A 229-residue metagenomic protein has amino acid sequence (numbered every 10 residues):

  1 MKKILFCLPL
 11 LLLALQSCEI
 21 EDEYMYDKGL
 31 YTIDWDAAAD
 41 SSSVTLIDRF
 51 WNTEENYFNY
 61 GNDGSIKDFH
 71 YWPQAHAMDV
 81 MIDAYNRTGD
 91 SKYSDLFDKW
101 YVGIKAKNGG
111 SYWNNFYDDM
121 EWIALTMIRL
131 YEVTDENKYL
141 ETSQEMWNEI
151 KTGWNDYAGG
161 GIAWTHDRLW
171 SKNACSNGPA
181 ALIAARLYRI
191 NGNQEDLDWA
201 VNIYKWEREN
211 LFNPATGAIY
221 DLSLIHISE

Functional and structural regions predicted by a protein language model:
M1-Y26: Bacterial Sec-dependent N-terminal signal peptides
C18-G103, K107-G110, V133, N137-G160: Low-complexity, Ser/Thr/Pro/Gly-enriched N-terminal "stalk/linker" regions
D68-Y85, N115-E132, K172-Y188, S228: Well-ordered alpha-helical segments within folded domains of soluble proteins
L140-E207: Aromatic- and glycine-enriched pocket-lining scaffold segments that form the walls of small-molecule binding clefts
A215: Acyl-CoA/ACP chain-elongation machinery
L222-E229: Residue-level detector of conserved catalytic or cofactor/ligand-binding positions in enzyme active sites
